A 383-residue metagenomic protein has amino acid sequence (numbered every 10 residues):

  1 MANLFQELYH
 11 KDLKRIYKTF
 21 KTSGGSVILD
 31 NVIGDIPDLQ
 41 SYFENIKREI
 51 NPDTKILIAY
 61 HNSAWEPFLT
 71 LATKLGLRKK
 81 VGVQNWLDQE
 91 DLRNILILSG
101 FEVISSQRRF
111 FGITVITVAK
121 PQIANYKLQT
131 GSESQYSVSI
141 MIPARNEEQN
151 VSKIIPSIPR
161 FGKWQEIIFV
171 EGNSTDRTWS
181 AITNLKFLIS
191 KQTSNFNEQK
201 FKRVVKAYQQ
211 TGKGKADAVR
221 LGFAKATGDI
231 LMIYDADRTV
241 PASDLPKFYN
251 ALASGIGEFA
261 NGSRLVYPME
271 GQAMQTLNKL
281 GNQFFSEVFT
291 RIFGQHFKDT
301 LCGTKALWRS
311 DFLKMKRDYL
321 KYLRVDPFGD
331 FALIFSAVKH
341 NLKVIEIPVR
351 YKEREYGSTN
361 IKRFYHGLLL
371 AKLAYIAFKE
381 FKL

Functional and structural regions predicted by a protein language model:
Q6, H10, I56, G112-V118 (+5 more regions): Hydrophobic helical membrane-anchoring modules
D35, R177, Y234-A251: Acidic donor-binding/catalytic loop of UDP-sugar-dependent glycosyltransferases, especially processive GT2
Q40-K55: A short glycine-rich, Lys/Arg-flanked "PGG" loop and its adjoining helix->strand segment in the class I
W65-L75, V204, Q210-K225, A242-L323 (+1 more regions): Acceptor/aglycone-binding surface of glycosyltransferases and processive sugar-polymer synthases
K74-D91: Acceptor-substrate binding/catalytic loop of class I
E171-S180: A conserved acidic beta->alpha catalytic loop
W179-K225: Conserved donor nucleotide-binding strand/loop of the catalytic core
L231: Short aromatic/hydrophobic "clamp" motif used to bind/position activated sugar donors
